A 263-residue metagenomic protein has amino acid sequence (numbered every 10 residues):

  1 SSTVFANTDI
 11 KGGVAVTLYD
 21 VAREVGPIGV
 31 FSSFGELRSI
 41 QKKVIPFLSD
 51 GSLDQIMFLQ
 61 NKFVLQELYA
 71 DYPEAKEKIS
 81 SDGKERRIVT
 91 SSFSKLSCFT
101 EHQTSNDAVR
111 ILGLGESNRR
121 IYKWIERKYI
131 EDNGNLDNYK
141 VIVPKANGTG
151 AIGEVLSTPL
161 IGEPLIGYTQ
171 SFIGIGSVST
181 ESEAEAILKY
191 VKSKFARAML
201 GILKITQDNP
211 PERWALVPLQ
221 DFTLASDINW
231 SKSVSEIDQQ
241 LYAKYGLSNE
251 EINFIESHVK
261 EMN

Functional and structural regions predicted by a protein language model:
T3-T169, G176-N249: C-terminal substrate-recognition regions of SAM-dependent nucleic acid methyltransferases
E250-N263: Short, amphipathic C-terminal "tail helix"
